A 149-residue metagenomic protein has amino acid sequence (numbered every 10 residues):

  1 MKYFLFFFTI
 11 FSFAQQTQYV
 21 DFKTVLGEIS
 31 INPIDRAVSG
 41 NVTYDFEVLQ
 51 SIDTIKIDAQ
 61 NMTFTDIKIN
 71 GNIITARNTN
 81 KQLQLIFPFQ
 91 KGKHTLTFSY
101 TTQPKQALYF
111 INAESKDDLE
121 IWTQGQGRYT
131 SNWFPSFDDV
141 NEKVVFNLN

Functional and structural regions predicted by a protein language model:
M1-Q18: Bacterial Sec-dependent N-terminal signal peptides
F13-N149: Acidic/His-enriched low-complexity segments
